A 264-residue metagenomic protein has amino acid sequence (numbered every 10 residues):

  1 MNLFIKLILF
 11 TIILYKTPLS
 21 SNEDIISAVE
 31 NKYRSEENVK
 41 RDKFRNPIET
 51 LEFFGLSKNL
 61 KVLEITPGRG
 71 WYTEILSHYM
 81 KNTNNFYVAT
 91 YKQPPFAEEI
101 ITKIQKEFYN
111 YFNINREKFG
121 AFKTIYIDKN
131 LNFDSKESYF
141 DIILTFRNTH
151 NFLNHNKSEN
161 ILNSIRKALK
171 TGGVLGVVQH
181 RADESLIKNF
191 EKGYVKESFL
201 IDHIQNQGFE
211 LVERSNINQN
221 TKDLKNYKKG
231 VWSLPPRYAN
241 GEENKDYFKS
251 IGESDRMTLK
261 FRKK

Functional and structural regions predicted by a protein language model:
I25-F53: Class I SAM-dependent methyltransferase Rossmann-like catalytic core, especially the SAM/SAH-binding loop
N59-G68: Conserved class I S-adenosyl-L-methionine
M80-K81, F152-L153, L169-K170: Helix-to-beta-strand junctions that scaffold the AdoMet/dcAdoMet cofactor pocket in Class I SAM-dependent enzymes
T102-L131: S-adenosyl-L-methionine
F133-I143: A short acidic, Gly/Pro-enriched loop at the edge of an enzyme's catalytic core that lines a small-molecule cofactor
D141-N156: A short SAM/SAH-binding and catalytic strip from SAM-dependent methyltransferases
S158-T171: A short glycine-rich, Lys/Arg-flanked "PGG" loop and its adjoining helix->strand segment in the class I
G172-H180: Conserved beta-strand signature within the Rossmann-like core of class I S-adenosyl-L-methionine
